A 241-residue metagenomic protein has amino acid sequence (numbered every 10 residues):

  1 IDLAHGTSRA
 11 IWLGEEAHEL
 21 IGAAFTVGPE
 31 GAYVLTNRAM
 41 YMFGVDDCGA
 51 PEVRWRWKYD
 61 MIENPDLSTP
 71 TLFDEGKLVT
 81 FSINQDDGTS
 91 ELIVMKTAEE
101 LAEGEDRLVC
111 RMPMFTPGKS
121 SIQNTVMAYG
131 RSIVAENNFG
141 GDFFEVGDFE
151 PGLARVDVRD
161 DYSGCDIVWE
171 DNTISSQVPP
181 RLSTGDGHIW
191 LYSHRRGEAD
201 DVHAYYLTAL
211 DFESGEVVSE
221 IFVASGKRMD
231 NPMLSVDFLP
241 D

Functional and structural regions predicted by a protein language model:
I1, R38-Y41, E91-I93, P151-A154 (+1 more regions): A short loop-to-beta-strand structural motif that recurs across blades of beta-propeller domains
I1-A4, R9-T26, G31-L35, M40: Mobile, glycine-rich extracellular loop/lid and propeptide segments that shape or gate substrate/ligand access
D2-E16, D47-M61, A102-T116, R155-S176 (+1 more regions): Aromatic (tryptophan-biased) beta-strands that constitute blades/sheets of beta-rich domains
A4, G28-P29, T36-R38, E75 (+6 more regions): Short loop/turn segments that connect beta-strands within the blades of beta-propeller domains, predominantly WD40
H18, P70, T89, P117-G118 (+3 more regions): A short local loop/turn or secondary-structure capping micro-motif enriched for an aromatic residue
L20-A23, D66, Y206: Short N-terminal segments immediately surrounding and downstream of signal-peptide cleavage
T26-K119: Long, internal scaffold/assembly segments composed of regular secondary structure
L78-F81, Q123-F238: Loop/turn-rich, solvent-exposed surfaces of beta-rich toroidal or solenoidal domains
